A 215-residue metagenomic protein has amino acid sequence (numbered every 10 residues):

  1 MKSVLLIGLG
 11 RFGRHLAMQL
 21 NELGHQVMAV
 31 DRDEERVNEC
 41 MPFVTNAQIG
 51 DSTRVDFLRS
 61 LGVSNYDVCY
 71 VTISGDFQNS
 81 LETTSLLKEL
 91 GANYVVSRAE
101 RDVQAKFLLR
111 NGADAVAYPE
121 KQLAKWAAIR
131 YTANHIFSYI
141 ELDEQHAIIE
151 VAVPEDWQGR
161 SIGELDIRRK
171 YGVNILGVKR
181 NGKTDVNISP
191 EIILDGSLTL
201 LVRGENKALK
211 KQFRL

Functional and structural regions predicted by a protein language model:
M1-L215: Cytosolic regulatory regions of ion transport systems
